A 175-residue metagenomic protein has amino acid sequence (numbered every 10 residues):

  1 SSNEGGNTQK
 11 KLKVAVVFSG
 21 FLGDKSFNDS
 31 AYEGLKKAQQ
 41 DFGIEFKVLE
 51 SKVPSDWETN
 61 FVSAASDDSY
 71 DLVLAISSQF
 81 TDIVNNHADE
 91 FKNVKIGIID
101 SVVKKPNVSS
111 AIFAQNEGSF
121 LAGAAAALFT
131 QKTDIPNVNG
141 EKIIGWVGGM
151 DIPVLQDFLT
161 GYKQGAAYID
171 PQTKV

Functional and structural regions predicted by a protein language model:
S1-L12: Short, low-complexity disordered leader/linker segments with a strong preference for bacterial N-terminal type II
V14-G34, A38, K47-E58, S78-F80 (+1 more regions): Extracytoplasmic "Venus flytrap"
D41-S51, D170-V175: Short beta-strand elements in bilobed, periplasmic/extracellular small-molecule ligand-binding domains
D56-Y70: Short, well-structured alpha-helical segments in soluble
S69-S78, K95-I99: Periplasmic-binding protein-like
D89-I112: Flexible loop/hinge segments that line or gate small-molecule binding clefts
A111-N139: Hydrophobic alpha-helical segments within soluble ligand-binding/sensing domains
F113, F129, I144-L155, G165: Short beta-strand->loop
